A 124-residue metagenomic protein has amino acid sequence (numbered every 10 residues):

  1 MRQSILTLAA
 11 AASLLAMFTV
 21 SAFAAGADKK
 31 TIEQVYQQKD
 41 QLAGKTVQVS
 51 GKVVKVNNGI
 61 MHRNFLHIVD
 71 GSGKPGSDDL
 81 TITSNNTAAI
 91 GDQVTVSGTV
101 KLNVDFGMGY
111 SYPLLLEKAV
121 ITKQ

Functional and structural regions predicted by a protein language model:
M1-A12: Bacterial N-terminal signal peptides that target proteins for export
A12-A22: Hydrophobic h-region of N-terminal signal peptides that target proteins for export in Gram-negative bacteria
V20-Q124: OB-fold and OB-like single-stranded nucleic-acid-recognition modules and their adjacent interaction interfaces
